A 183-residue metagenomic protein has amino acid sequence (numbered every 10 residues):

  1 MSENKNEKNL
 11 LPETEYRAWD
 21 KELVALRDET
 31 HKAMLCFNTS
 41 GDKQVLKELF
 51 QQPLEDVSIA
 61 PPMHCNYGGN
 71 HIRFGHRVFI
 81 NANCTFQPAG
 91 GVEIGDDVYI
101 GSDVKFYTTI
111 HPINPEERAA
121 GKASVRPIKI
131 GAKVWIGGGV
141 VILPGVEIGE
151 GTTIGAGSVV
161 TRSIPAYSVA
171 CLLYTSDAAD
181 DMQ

Functional and structural regions predicted by a protein language model:
M1-L11: Charged, compositionally biased N-terminal leader segments and the immediate start of the first structured element
P12-G75: Extended, small-residue-rich solenoid/repeat segments and analogous flexible loops that form exposed scaffolds
A60-P61, N66-Y67, G75-H76, N81-A82 (+11 more regions): Left-handed beta-helix
N114: A short, polar/charged loop-to-alpha-helix boundary motif
R118-G121: SAM-dependent methyltransferase catalytic-core segment centered on the flexible catalytic loop and adjoining short
Y174-A179: Conserved small/polar residues in nucleotide/adenosyl-binding loops
